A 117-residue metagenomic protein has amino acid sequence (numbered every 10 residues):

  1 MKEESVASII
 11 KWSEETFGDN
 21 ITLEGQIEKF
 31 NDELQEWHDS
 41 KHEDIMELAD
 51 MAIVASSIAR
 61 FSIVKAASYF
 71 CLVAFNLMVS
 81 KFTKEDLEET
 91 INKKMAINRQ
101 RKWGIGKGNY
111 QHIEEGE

Functional and structural regions predicted by a protein language model:
M1-E117: Flexible "arm" and connector segments at domain edges
